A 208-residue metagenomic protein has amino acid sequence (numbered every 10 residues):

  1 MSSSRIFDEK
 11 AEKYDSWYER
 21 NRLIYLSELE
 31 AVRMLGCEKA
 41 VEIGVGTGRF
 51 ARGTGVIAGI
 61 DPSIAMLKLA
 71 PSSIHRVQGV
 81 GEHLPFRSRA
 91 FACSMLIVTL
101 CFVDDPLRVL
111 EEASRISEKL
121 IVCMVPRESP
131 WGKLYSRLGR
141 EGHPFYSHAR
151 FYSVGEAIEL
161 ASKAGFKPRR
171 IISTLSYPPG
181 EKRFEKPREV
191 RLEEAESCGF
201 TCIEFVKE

Functional and structural regions predicted by a protein language model:
M1-G36, R49, M66, E181-K182 (+1 more regions): Conserved class I S-adenosyl-L-methionine
I43-H83: Class I SAM-dependent methyltransferase SAM/SAH-binding core
M95: A conserved beta-strand element that flanks and buttresses the S-adenosyl-L-methionine
V98-C101: Short catalytic micro-motifs in class I SAM-dependent methyltransferases
L107-L120: A short glycine-rich, Lys/Arg-flanked "PGG" loop and its adjoining helix->strand segment in the class I
K119-H148: Conserved class I S-adenosyl-L-methionine
H148-I171: Short alpha-helix
R169-E208: A C-terminal cap/extension of S-adenosyl-L-methionine-dependent methyltransferases that defines the acceptor-substrate
